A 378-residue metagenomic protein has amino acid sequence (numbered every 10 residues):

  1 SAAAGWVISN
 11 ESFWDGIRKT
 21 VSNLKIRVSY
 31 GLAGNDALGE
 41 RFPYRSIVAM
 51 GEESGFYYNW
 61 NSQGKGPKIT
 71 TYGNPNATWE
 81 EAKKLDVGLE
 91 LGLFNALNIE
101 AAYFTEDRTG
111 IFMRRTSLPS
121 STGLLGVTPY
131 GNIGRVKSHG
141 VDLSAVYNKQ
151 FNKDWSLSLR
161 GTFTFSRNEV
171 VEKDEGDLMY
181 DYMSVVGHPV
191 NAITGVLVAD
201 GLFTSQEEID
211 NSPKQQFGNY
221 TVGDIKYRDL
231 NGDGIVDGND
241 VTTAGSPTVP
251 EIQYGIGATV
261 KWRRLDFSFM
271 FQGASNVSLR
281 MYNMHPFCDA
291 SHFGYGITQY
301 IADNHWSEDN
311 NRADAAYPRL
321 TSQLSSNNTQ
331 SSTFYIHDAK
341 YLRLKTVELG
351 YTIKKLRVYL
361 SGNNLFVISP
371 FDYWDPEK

Functional and structural regions predicted by a protein language model:
S1-V190, T194, S331-K378: Extracellular/periplasmic, surface-exposed regions of secreted and cell-surface proteins
P67-I69, G234-D240, Q323-S332: Short glycine/proline-rich turn/loop motifs
F112-S117, G238, H285-F287: Conserved active-site-proximal loop/helix segments of enzymes involved in bacterial cell-wall and related
G131, N148-T248, C288, H305-N310 (+1 more regions): Conserved small-residue
V141, R228-L230, D237, N328 (+1 more regions): Extracellular/surface-associated beta-sandwich interaction domains
P247-R280: Glycine-rich, aromatic-lined ligand/substrate-binding cores of catalytic and carbohydrate-binding domains
A274-R357, G362-N363: Extracytoplasmic gating/loop element in the C-terminal half of outer-membrane beta-barrel translocons and assembly
